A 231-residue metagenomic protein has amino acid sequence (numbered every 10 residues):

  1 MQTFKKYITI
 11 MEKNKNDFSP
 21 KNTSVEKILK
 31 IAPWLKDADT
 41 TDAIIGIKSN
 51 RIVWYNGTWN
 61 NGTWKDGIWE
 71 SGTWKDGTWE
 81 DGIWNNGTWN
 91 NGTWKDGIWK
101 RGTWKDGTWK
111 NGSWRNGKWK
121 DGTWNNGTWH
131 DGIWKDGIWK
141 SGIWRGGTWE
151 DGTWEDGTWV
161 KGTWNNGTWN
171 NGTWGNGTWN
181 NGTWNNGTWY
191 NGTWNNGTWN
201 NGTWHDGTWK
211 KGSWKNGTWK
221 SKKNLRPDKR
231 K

Functional and structural regions predicted by a protein language model:
F4: Short linear clamp-binding motif
F18-K231: Extended beta-solenoid/beta-helix repeat architectures
